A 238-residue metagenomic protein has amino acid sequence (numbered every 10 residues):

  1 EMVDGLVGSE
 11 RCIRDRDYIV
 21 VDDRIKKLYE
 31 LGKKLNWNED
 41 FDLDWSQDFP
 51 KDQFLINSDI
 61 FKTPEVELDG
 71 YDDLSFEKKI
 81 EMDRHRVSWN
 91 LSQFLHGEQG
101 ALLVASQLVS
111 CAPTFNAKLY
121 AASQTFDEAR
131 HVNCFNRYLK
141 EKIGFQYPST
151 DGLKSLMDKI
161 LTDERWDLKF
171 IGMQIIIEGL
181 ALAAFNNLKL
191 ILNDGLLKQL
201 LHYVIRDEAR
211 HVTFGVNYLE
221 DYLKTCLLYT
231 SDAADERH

Functional and structural regions predicted by a protein language model:
E1-I13, Y229-H238: Single conserved hydrophobic/aromatic residue that forms the stacking wall/gate of nucleotide- or nucleobase-binding
S9, R14-I60: Extreme N-terminal leader/anchor segments
F41-K62, T125-P148, G215-L223: Conserved alpha-helical segments that form or flank metal/cofactor-binding pockets of metalloenzymes
P64-K118: Long, hydrophobic/aromatic-enriched structural stretches that serve as scaffold segments
D72-S92, D151-I175, I191-L192: Acidic/His metal-coordination segments adjacent to aromatic residues that form catalytic metal sites in metalloenzymes
F94-L102, Q124-L139, I171-F185, V204-G215: Alpha-helical transition-metal enzyme core signature, strongest for iron centers
A101-T162: Long, hydrophobic, well-ordered secondary-structure blocks that form the structural core and pocket-lining surfaces
L108-L119, K142-I143, N186-Y203, Y218-L228: Inter-helical turn/loop segments and adjacent helix faces that build the functional surface of alpha-helical bundle
